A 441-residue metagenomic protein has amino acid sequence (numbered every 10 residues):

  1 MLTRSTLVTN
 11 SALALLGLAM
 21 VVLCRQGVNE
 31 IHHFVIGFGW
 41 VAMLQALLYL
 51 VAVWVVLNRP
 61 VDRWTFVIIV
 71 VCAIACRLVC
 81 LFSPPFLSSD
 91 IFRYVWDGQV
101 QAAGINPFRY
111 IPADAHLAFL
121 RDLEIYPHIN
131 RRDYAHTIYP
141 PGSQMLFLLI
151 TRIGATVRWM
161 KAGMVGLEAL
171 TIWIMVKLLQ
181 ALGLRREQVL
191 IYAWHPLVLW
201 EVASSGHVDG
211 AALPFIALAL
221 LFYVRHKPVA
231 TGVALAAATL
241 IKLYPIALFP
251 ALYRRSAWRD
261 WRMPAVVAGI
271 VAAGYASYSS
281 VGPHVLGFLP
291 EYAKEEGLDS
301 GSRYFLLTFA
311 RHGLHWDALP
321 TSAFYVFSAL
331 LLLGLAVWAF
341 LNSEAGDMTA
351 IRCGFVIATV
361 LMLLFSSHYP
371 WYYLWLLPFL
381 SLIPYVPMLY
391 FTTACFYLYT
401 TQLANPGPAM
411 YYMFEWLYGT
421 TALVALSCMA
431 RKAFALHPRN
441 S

Functional and structural regions predicted by a protein language model:
M1-V79, Q180, G346, A350-R352 (+1 more regions): Start-transfer (signal-anchor) and selected internal transmembrane alpha helices of multi-pass inner/ER membrane
L48-N58, L149, T156-L182, R186 (+2 more regions): Transmembrane-helix motifs of polytopic, lipid-linked glycan transferases
V61-G163: Intramembrane catalytic core of multi-pass membrane enzymes that act on lipidic substrates
R63-I68, M175-L197: Transmembrane-helix signature of polytopic, membrane-embedded enzymes that assemble or transfer cell-envelope glycans
I69-C76, A257-S280: Hydrophobic alpha-helical membrane-interfacial segments at the cytosolic entry of transmembrane helices
L170-I174, W200, A211-K227, A358: Specific aromatic-rich, kink-prone transmembrane helix
I172, V271-Y275, A293-S367: Aromatic/glycine/proline-enriched transmembrane-helix motif characteristic of membrane-embedded glycan-assembly enzymes
Y385-S441: Aromatic-enriched
